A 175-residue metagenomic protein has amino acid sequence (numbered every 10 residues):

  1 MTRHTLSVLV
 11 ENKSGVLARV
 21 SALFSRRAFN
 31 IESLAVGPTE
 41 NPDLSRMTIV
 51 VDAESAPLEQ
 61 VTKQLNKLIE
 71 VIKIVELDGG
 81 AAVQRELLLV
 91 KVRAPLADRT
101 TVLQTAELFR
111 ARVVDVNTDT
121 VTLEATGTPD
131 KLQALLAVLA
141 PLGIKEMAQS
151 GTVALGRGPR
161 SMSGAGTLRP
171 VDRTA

Functional and structural regions predicted by a protein language model:
M1-R46, V50-A175: Long, contiguous binding/interaction regions
